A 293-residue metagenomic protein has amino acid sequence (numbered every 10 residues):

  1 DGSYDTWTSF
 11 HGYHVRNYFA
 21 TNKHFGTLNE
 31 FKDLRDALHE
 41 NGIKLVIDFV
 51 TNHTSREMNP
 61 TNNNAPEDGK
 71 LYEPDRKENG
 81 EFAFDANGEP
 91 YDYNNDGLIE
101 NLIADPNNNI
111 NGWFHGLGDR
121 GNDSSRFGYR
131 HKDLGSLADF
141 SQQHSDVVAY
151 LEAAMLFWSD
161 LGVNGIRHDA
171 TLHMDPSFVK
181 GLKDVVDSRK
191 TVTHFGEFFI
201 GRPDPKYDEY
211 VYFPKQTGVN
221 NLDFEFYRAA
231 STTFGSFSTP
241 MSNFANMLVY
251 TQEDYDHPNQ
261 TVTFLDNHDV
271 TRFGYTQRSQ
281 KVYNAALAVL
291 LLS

Functional and structural regions predicted by a protein language model:
D1-L134, R167, L172-P205: Acidic/aromatic-lined carbohydrate-recognition and catalytic surfaces of CAZymes acting on diverse glycans
S3, Q142-S145, V249-Y255: Short, charged low-complexity linear motifs
T21-H24, Q142-S145, Y275-T276: Short, flexible loop segments at the rims of nucleotide/cofactor-binding pockets, characterized by
R35-H39, H53, D68, N79 (+2 more regions): Active-site-proximal helices and loops of the catalytic beta/alpha 8
L137-Y150: Active-site mouth loops of central-metabolism enzymes
